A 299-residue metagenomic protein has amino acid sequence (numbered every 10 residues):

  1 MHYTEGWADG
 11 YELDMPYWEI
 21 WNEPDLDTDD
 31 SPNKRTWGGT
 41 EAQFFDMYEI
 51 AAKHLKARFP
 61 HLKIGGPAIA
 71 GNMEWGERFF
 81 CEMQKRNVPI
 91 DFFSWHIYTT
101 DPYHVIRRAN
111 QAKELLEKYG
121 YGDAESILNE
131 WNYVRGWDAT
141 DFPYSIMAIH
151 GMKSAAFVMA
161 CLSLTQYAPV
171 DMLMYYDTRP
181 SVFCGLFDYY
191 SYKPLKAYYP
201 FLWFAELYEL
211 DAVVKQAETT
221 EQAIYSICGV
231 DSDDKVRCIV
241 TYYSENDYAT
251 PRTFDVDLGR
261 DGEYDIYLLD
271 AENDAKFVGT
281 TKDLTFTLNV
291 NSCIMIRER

Functional and structural regions predicted by a protein language model:
M1-F92, H96-E114, W137-M159, F187-Y190: Active-site cleft segment of glycoside hydrolase catalytic domains centered on the general acid/base Glu
P16-I20, K63-G66, D91-W95, E125-E130 (+3 more regions): Structural recognition of the beta-strand scaffold that forms the well-ordered cores of secreted hydrolase catalytic
F59, N87, Y119-Y121, A168-P169: A structural signal for short coil/turn segments at secondary-structure junctions
N132-Y225: Aromatic/acidic polysaccharide-binding cleft in carbohydrate-active enzymes
T220-D261, N291-I294: Carbohydrate-binding surface patches
D257-N273: Solvent-exposed beta-hairpin/edge-strand motifs
N273-G279: Surface-exposed loop/edge segments in extracytoplasmic proteins
G279-R299: C-terminal beta-strand-rich structural cap/linker in extracellular carbohydrate-active enzymes
